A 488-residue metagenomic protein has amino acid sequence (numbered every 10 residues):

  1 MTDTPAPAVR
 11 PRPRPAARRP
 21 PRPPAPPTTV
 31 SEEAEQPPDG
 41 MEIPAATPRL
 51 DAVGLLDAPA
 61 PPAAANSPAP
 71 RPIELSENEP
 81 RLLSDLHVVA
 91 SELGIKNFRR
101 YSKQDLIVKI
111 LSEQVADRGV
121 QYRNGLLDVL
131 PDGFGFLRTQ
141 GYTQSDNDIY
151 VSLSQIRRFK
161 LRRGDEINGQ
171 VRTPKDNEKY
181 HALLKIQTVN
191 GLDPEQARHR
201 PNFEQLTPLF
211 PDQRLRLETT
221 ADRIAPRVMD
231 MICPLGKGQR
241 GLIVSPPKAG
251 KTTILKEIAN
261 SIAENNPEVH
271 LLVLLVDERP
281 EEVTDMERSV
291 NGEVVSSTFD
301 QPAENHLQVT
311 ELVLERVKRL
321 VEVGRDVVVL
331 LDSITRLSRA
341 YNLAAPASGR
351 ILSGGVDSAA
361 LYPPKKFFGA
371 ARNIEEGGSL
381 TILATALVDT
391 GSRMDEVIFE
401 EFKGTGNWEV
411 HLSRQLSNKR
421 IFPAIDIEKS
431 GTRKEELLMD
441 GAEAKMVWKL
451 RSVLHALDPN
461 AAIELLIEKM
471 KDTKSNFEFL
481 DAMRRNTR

Functional and structural regions predicted by a protein language model:
M1-V151: Charged, low-complexity terminal tails
I95-N97, T143-S145, R157-R158, P174-N177 (+7 more regions): Short beta-strands and strand-coil junctions in structured, solvent-facing domains, enriched
D105, R118-G133, T173-N190, P194-A197 (+4 more regions): Glycine/charge-rich, flexible interdomain linkers and switch-proximal surface loops that mediate coupling
S145-L153, T219-A225: Short, structured beta-strand/loop micro-motifs enriched in basic residues and often containing a Trp
Q155-N168: Short nucleic-acid-contacting surface segments enriched for D/E, G, S/T with interspersed K/R
L161-R163, T173-I243, A249: P-loop NTP-binding catalytic core
G241, G250, I258-R488: P-loop NTPase catalytic core
